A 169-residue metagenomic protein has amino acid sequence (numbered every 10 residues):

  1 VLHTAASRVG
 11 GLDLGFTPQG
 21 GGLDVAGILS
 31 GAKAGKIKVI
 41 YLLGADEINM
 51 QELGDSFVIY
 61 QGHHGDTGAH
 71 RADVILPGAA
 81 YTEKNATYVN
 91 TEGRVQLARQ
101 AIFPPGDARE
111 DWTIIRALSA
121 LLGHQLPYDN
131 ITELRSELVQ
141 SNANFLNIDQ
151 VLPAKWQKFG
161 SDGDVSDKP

Functional and structural regions predicted by a protein language model:
V1-N147: Non-catalytic alpha/beta scaffold blocks inside enzyme catalytic domains
I131-P169: Long, low-complexity segments enriched in small/aliphatic residues
